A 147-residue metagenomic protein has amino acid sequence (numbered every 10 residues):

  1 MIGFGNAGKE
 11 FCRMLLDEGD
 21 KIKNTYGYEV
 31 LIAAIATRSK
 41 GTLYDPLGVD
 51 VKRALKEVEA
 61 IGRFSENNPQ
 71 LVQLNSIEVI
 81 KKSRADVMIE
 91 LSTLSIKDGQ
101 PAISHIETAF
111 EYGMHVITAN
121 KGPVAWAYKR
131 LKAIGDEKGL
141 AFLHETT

Functional and structural regions predicted by a protein language model:
M1-E111: N-terminal glycine-/serine-/threonine-rich beta1-alpha1-beta2 phosphate-ribose binding loop of Rossmann-like
M88, V116-I117: Hydrophobic residues within beta-strands of alpha/beta enzymes
T93-Y112, A119-T147: Rossmann-fold NAD(P)-binding glycine/threonine-rich loop
